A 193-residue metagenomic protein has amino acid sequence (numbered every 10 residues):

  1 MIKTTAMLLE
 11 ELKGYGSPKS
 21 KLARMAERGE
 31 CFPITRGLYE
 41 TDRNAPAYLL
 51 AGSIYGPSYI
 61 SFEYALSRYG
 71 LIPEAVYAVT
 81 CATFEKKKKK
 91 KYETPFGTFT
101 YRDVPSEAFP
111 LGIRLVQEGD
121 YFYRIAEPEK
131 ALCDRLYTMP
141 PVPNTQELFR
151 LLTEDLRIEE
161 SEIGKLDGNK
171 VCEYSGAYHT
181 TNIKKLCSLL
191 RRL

Functional and structural regions predicted by a protein language model:
M1-S61: Short beta-edge/loop segments at beta->alpha junctions of small alpha/beta modules that act as binding/recognition
A6, G16-R24, K86-T94, A126-K130 (+1 more regions): Short, mixed-charge, low-aromatic patches
K13, G70, Y137-P141: Hydrophobic/aromatic-lined pockets within catalytic cores
Y15-P18, I72, T181: Short coil/loop linkers at secondary-structure junctions
M25-E27, I34-T35, R102-F109, E147 (+1 more regions): Short, compositionally biased low-complexity segments
G70-E129: Exposed, interaction-prone assembly regions rather than primary DNA-binding/catalytic cores
I113-L193: Hydrophobic alpha-helical interaction segments
